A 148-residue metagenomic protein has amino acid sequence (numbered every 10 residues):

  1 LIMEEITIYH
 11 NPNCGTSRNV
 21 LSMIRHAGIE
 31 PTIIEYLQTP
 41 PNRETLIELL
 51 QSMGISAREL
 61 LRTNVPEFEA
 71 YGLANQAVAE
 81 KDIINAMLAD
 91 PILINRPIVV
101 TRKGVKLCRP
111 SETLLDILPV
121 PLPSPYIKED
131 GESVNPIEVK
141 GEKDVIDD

Functional and structural regions predicted by a protein language model:
E4, L88, L93-N95, V100-D148: Non-globular targeting/processing and membrane-anchoring segments
T7-P12, T16-E80: Structural alpha/beta surface segment adjacent to cysteine/selenocysteine redox centers across thiol/disulfide enzymes
T32-I34, I55-L60, N85-A86, P123-Y126 (+1 more regions): Glycine-rich loops and low-complexity Gly/Arg-rich segments that provide flexible linkers or classic glycine-based
E59, A70-R102: Compact, basic/aliphatic-enriched, mixed alpha/beta core segments that act as assembly/interaction modules in small
